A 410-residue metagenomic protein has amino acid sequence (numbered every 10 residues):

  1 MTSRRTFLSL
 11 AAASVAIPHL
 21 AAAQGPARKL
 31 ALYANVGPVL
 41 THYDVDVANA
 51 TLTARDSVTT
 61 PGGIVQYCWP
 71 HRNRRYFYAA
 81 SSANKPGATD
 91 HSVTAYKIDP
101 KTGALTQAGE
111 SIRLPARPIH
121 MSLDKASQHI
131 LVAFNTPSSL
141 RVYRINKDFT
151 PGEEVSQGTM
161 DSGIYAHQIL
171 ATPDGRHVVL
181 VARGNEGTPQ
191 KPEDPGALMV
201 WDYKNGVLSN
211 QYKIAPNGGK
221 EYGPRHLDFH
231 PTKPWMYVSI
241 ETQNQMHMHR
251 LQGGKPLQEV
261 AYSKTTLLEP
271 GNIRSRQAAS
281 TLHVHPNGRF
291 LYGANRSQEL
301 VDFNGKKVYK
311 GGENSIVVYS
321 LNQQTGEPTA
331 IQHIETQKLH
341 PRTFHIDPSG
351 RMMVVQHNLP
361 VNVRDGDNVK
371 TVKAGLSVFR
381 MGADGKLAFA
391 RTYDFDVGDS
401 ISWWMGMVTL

Functional and structural regions predicted by a protein language model:
M1-V15: N-terminal secretory signal peptides and thylakoid transit peptides that target proteins across membranes
N35-G37, S82-N84, N135, R183-G184 (+4 more regions): Short loop/turn segments immediately following the C-termini of beta-strands
V36, K85-D90, N135-S138, T188-G196 (+3 more regions): Short, solvent-exposed loop/turn segments at conserved positions within beta-propeller repeat blades
D44-A50, K97-G103, R144-T150, D202-V207 (+3 more regions): Short loop/turn segments immediately following beta-strands, especially the blade-tip and inter-blade linker loops
A54-T59, Q107-S111, V155-T159, Q211-N217 (+3 more regions): A short beta-strand motif characteristic of beta-propeller blades
G62-N73, L114-K125, M160-G175, G218-W235 (+5 more regions): Beta-rich, blade/repeat-based domains predominating in secreted/periplasmic proteins but also intracellular
Q107-L170: Asp-box/WD-like beta-propeller blade repeats and closely related beta-sheet repeat scaffolds
